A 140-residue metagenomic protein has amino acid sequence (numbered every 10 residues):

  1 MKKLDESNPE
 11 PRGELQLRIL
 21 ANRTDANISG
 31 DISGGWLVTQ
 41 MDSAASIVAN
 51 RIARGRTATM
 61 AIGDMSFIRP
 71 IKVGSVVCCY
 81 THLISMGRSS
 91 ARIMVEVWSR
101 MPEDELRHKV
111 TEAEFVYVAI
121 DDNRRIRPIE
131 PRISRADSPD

Functional and structural regions predicted by a protein language model:
M1-G34, R51: Catalytic strand-loop segment that frames the active site of acyl-thioester-processing enzymes
K2-D5, P11-L17, K72-V73, I84-D140: HotDog/MaoC-like acyl-thioester-processing domains
R12, I32, S43-M86, S90-R92 (+1 more regions): Hydrophobic beta-strand-centered segment that forms part of the acyl-chain substrate-binding groove
A21-N22, F67, Y117-A119: Hydrophobic residues in beta-strands and at strand termini
